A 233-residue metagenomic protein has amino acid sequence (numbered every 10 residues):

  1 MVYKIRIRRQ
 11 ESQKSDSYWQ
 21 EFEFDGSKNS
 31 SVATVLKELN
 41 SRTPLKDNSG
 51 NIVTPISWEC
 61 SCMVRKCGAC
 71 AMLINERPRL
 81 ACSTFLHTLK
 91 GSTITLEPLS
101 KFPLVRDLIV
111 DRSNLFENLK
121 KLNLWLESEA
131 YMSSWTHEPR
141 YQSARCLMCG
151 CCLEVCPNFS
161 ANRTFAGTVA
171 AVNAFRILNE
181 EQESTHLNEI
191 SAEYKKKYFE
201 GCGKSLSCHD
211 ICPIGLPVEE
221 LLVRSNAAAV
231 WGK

Functional and structural regions predicted by a protein language model:
M1-F22: Eukaryote-biased recognition of intrinsically disordered, low-complexity regulatory segments
I5, C67-C70, C149, C156: Short, thiol/selenol-centered motifs that function as redox-active sites or metal-ligating centers
R6-R8, D25, S83, E97-L99: Residues in well-ordered beta-strands of folded domains
Y18-E23, A81-S83, P157: Well-ordered beta-strand positions in beta-sheet-rich domains
Y18-T34: Short, flexible N-terminal segments of the mature chain
S30-N51, S92-K233: Ferredoxin-type iron-sulfur electron-transfer modules in oxidoreductases and energy-metabolism complexes
N40-N75: A basic, amphipathic helix-loop patch mediating RNA/tRNA/ribosome contacts
M72-L96: Glycine-rich phosphate/adenylate-binding loop and adjacent beta-alpha elements of nucleotide- or dinucleotide-binding
